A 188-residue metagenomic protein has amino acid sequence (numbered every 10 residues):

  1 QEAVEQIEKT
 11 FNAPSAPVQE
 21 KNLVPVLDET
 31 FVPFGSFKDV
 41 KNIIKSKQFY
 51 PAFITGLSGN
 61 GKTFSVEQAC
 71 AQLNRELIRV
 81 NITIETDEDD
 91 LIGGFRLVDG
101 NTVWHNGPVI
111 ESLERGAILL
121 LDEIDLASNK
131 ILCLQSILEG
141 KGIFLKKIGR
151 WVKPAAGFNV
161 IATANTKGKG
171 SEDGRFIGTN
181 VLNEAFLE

Functional and structural regions predicted by a protein language model:
Q1-S15: Interdomain "pre-motor" coupling segment immediately N-terminal to P-loop NTPase/helicase cores
F11-E188: AAA+ P-loop NTPase catalytic core and its hallmark functional loops
